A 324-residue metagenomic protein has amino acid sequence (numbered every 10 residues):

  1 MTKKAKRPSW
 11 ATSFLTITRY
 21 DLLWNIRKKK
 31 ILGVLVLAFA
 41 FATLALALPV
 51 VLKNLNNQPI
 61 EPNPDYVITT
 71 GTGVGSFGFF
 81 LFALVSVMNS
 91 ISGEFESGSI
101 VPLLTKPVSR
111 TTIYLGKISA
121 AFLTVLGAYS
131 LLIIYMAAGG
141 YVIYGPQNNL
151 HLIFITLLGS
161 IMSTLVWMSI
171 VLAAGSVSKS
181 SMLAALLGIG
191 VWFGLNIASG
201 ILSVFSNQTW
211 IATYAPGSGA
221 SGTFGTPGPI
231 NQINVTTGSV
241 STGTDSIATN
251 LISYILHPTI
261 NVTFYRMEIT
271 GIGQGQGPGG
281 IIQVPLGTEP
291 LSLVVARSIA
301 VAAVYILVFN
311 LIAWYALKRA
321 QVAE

Functional and structural regions predicted by a protein language model:
M1-A38: Aromatic- and glycine-rich beta-strand/loop motifs that create alpha-glucan
K3-P8, V36-N89, L115-G188, N196 (+3 more regions): Secretory targeting signals
V51-Y66, F193-A316: Terminal transmembrane helical anchor/hairpin motif
E94, P107, V177-S178: Helix-loop interface residues and adjacent transmembrane-helix termini in multi-pass membrane transporters, primarily
P102-S109: Short helix-to-coil transition segments within interhelical loops that connect adjacent transmembrane helices
T111-Y114, I118, L317: Alpha-helix N-cap/helix-start motif at helix boundaries, enriched for small hydrophobics
K318-E324: Short cytosolic juxtamembrane segments of multi-pass membrane proteins
